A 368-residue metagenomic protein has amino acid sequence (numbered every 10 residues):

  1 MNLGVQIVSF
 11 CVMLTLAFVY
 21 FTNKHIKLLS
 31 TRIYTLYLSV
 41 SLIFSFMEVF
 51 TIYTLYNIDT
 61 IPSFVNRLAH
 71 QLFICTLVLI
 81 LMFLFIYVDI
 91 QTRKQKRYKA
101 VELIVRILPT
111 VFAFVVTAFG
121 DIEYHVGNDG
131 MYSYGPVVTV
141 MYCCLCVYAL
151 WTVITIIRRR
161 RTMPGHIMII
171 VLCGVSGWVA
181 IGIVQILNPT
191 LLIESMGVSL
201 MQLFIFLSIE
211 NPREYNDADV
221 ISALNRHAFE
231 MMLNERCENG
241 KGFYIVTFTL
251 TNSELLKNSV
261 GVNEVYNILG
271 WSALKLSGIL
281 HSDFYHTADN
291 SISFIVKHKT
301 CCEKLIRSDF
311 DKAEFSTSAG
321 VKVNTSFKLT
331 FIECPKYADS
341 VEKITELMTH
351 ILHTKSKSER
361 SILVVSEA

Functional and structural regions predicted by a protein language model:
M1-C11, A113-I154, I181, Q185-L191: Extracellular-loop-to-transmembrane junctions of the mid-late helices
G4-I86, I104-D121, V171-I186: Hydrophobic alpha-helical transmembrane segments of multi-pass membrane proteins
T15-F21, F83-Y87, F119, Y142-T162: Alpha-helical transmembrane segments in multipass membrane proteins, preferentially the mid-helix core
I157-N216: Interfacial "cap-and-anchor" motif at the non-cytosolic start of specific transmembrane alpha-helices
V171, F284-A288, A313-T330, S356: Catalytic core regions of nucleotide second-messenger enzymes
S222-Y244, T251-S277, H286-D289, T300-E303 (+1 more regions): Conserved long alpha-helical elements within nucleotide-processing catalytic cores of c-di-GMP signaling and class III
H286-C302, K328-C334: Short beta-strand->loop micro-motif that forms the acidic, two-metal-ion catalytic signature in nucleotide-processing
E314-V321, E342-E367: Catalytic/regulatory signature loops of cyclic-dinucleotide turnover enzymes and related class III nucleotidyl cyclases
